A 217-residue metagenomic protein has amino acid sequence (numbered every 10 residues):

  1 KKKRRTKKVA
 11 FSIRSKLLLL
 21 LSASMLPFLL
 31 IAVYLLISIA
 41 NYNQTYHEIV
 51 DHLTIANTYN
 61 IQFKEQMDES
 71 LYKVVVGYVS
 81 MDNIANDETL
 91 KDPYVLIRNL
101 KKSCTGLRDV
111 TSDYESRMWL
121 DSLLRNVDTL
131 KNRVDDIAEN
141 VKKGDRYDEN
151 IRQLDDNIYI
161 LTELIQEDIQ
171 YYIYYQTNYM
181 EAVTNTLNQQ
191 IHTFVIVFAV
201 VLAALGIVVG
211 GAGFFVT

Functional and structural regions predicted by a protein language model:
K1-F11: N-terminal sensory and localization modules of signal-transduction and trafficking proteins
K8, L36, D136-D156, A203-G206: Hydrophobic alpha-helical transmembrane segments
R14-Y42: Extreme N-terminal signal-anchor transmembrane helix of membrane signaling/transducer proteins, especially in bacteria
S15-S22, D51, I55, Y59 (+2 more regions): Internal alpha-helical transmembrane segments of multi-pass membrane proteins, especially GPCRs
L36-I39, G77, I137, G213: Transmembrane helix-loop junctions and nearby membrane-interface residues
T45-R125, N140-Y159: Membrane-proximal N-terminal soluble sensing/regulatory segments of transmembrane proteins
Q166-N185: Juxtamembrane amphipathic/hinge helix adjacent to a transmembrane helix
Y179-T217: Selective recognition of signaling/oligomerization transmembrane alpha-helices
